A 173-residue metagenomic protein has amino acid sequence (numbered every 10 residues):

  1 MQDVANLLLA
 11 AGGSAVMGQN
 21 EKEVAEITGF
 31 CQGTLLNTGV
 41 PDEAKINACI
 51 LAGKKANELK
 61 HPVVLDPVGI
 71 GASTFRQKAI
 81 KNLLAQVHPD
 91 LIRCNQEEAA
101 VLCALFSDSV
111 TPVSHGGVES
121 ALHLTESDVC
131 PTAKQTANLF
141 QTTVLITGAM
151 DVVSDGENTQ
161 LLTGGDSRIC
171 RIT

Functional and structural regions predicted by a protein language model:
M1-I50, K55-N57, P62, C130-T173: Small-residue (G/A/S/T)-rich helix-start motifs and N-terminal tracts that mark the onset
G12, V40-P41, V68-G69, A121-L122: A generic structural signal for short
L36-T38, L65-D66, G117-E119: A short, structure-level motif marking secondary-structure boundaries and short turns
G39, V68-I70, E97, A149: Active-site beta-loop-alpha junctions enriched in small/polar residues
K45-N95: Glycine/small-residue-rich loop that forms an oxyanion/phosphate-binding "nest" at active or ligand-binding sites
R76-T159: Conserved phosphate/ATP/ADP-binding segment of small-molecule kinases
